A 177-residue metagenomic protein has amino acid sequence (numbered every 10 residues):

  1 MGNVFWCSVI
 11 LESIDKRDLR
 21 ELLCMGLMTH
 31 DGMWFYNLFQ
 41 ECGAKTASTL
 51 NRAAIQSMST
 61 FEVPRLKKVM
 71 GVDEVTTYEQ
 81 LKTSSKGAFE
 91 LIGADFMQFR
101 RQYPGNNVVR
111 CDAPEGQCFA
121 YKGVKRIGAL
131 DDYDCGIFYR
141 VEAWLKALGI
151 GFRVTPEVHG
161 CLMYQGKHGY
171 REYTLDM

Functional and structural regions predicted by a protein language model:
M1-V108, Y121-Y133, G151-K167, D176-M177: N-terminal accessory segment detector
N107-E115: Short amphipathic
D131-I150: Active-site helix/loop of acyl-thioester processing domains in fatty-acid/polyketide metabolism, spanning hotdog-fold
E172-T174: Short C-terminal beta-strand
